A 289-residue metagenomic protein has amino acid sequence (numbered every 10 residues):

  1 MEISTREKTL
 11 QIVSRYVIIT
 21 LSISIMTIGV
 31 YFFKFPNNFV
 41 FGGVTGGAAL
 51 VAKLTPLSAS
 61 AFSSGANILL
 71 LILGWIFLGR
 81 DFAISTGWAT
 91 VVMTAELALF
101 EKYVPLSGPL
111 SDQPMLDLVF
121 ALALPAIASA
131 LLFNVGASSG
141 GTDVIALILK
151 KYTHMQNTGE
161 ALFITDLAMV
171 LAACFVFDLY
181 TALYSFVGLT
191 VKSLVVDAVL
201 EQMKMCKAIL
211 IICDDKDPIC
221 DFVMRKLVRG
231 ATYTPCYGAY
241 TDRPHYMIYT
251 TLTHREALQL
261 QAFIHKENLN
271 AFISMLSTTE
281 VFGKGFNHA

Functional and structural regions predicted by a protein language model:
E2-D214: Core subunits and conserved enzymes of cellular information-processing and envelope-translocation systems across
S4, L54, P125-I127, K151-M155 (+4 more regions): Positively charged, small/polar-rich N-terminal and surface patches that mediate targeting and assembly and bind
